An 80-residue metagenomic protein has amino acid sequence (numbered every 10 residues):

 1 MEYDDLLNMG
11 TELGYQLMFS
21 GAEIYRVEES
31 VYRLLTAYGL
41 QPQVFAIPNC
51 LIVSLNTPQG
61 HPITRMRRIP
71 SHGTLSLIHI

Functional and structural regions predicted by a protein language model:
D4, N8-G10, G14-A22: Short Lys/Arg-enriched alpha/beta "domain-start" segment
G21-A22, H72, S76: Ordered, soluble secondary-structure elements with a strong preference for glycine-centered loop motifs and nearby
A22-P48, M66: Divalent-cation
C50-S54: Polyanion/phosphate-binding surface patch
N56-H61: Short acidic-glycine loop/turn motifs at beta-strand connectors
P62-T74: Active-site cofactor/substrate anionic-group-binding motifs, chiefly glycine- and Lys/Arg-rich phosphate-binding loops
I78-I80: Conserved small/polar residues in nucleotide/adenosyl-binding loops
